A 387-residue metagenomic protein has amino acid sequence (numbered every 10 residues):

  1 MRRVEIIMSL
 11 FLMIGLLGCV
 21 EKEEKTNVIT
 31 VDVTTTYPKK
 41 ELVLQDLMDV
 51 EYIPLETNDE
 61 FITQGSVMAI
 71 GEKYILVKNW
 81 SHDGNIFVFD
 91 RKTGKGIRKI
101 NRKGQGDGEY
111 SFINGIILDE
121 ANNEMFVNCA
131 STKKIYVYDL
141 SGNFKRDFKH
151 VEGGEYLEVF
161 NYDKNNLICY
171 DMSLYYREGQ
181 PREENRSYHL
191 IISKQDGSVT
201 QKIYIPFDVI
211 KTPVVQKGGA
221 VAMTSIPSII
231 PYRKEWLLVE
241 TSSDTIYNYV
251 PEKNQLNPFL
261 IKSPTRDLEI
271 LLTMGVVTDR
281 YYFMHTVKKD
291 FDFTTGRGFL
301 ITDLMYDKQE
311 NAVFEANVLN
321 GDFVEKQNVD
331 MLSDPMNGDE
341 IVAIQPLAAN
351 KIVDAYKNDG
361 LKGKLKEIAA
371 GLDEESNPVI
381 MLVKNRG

Functional and structural regions predicted by a protein language model:
L16-G18: C-terminal motif of bacterial Sec signal peptides marking the signal peptidase cleavage site
E23-P54: Blade/loop signatures of beta-propeller domains
D32, K73-W80, N123-C129, N165-G179 (+5 more regions): Short beta-strand elements that form the blades of beta-propeller/WD-repeat-like and other beta-sheet-rich scaffold
V50-G84: Beta-strand-rich domains and repeat architectures in extracellular enzymes and scaffolds, especially beta-propellers
E56-E60, K95-N122, F126-C129: Blade-loop segments of beta-propeller domains
T63-V67, S111-G115, G153-Y162, D267-G275 (+1 more regions): Repeated scaffold domains used in trafficking and secretory/extracellular systems, primarily beta-propellers
C129-S187, I203-I210: Asp-box/WD-like beta-propeller blade repeats and closely related beta-sheet repeat scaffolds
N257-M274, Q309-D339, V353: Conserved blade-ending motifs and adjacent loop-strand segments that build the rim/top face of beta-propeller domains
